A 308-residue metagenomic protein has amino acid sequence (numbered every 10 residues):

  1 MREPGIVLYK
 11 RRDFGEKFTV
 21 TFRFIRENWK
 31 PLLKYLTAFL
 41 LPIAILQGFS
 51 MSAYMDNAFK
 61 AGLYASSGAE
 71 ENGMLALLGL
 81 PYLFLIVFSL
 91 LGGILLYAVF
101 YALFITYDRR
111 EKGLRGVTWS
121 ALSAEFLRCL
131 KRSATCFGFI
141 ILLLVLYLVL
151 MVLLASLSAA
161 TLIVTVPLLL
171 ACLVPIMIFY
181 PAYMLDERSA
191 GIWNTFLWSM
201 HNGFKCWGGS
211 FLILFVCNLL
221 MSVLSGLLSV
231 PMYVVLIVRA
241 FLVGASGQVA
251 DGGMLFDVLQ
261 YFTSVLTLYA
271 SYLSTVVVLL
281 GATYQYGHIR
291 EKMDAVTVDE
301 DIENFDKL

Functional and structural regions predicted by a protein language model:
M1-G73: Non-cleavable N-terminal signal-anchor transmembrane helices
M1-L8, V20, F59-E71, A76 (+5 more regions): Juxtamembrane transition segments at transmembrane-helix termini in multipass membrane proteins
K10-I43, G116-L146, V174-L224, Q260: Interfacial aromatic "cap" segments that immediately flank transmembrane helices in multipass membrane proteins
L33-M55, P81-Y97, R132-L173, I213-A240 (+1 more regions): Hydrophobic alpha-helical transmembrane segments in multi-pass membrane proteins
G73, Y82, T195-H201, A270-S274: A broadly tuned preference for mixed-charge, low-complexity surface segments
